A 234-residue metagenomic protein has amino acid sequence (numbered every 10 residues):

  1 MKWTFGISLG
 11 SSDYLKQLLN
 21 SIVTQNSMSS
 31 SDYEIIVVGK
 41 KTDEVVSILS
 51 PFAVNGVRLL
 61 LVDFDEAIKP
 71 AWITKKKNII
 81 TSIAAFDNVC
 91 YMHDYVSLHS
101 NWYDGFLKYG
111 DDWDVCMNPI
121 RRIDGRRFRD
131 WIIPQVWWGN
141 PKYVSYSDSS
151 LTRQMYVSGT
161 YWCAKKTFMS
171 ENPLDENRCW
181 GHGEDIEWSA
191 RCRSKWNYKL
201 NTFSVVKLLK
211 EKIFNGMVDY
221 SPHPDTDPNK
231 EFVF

Functional and structural regions predicted by a protein language model:
K2-G6, E34, E187: Cell-envelope/extracellular polymer assembly enzymes that use nucleotide-activated donors
S11-N26: Short, well-formed alpha-helical segments that are part of the catalytic scaffolds of diverse glycosyltransferases
Y14-L15, T42-I48, G125-R126: Short, charged/polar "capping" segments at the starts of alpha-helices and the immediately preceding loops
Q17, S150-L151, Y156-S158, R178-F234: C-terminal catalytic/acceptor-binding lobe
V23-E66: Acidic donor-binding segment of Leloir-type glycosyltransferases
E66-A84: Glycine-rich, basic loop-to-helix element that forms the pyrophosphate-binding segment of sugar-nucleotide handling
T81, H99-E176: Conserved catalytic core of nucleotide-sugar-dependent glycosyltransferases
F86-S97: Short beta-strand-to-loop acidic/aromatic patch adjacent to the donor-nucleotide binding site
